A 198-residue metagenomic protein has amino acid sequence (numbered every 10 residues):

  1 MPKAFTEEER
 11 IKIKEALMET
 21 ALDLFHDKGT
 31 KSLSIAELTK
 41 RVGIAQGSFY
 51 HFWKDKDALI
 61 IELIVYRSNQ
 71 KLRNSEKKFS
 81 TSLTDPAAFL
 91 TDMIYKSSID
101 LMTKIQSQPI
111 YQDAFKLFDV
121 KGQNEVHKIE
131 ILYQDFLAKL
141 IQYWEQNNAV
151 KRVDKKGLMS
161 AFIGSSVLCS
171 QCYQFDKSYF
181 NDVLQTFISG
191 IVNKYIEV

Functional and structural regions predicted by a protein language model:
M1-K28, A36-E37: Basic, helix-initiating cap at the start of DNA-binding domains
I11-E19, K31-S32, F52-E76, T91 (+1 more regions): An amphipathic alpha-helix adjacent to DNA-recognition modules
A16, T20-K28, N74, K78 (+1 more regions): Solvent-exposed, amphipathic alpha-helical segments
L24-A58, E62: Helix-turn-helix
E62, E76-T103, L158-F162, N181: Hydrophobic alpha-helical connector segments
N69, R73, K77, D100-T103 (+5 more regions): Amphipathic alpha-helical packing segments from all-alpha helical-bundle domains
A88-Y95, I99-N124, Q171: Amphipathic alpha-helical segments used for helix-helix packing
D135, K139-Q146, G164-V198: C-terminal peripheral helix-coil segments that are non-catalytic and often amphipathic
